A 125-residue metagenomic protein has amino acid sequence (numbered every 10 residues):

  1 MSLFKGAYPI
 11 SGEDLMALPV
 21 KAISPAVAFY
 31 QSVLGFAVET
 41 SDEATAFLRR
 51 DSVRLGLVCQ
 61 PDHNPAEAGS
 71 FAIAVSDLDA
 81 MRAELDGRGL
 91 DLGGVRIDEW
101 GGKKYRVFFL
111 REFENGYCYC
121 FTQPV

Functional and structural regions predicted by a protein language model:
M1-A7, L18, R88-V125: Vicinal oxygen chelate
S2-K5, L34, L57-Q60: A generic local structural motif
I10-S11, A17-L55: Core segments of cupin and vicinal oxygen chelate
E13-K21, A46-R49, D62-R88, Y105-E112: Vicinal oxygen chelate
A28-F29, E84, N115: Structural preference for long, well-ordered alpha-helical segments within the folded cores of structured domains
L34-E39, A72, R96-G101: Short linear motifs in intrinsically disordered
A37-G69, L110, Y117-P124: Conserved short beta-strand elements that form part of the metal-binding/catalytic scaffold of enzyme active sites
